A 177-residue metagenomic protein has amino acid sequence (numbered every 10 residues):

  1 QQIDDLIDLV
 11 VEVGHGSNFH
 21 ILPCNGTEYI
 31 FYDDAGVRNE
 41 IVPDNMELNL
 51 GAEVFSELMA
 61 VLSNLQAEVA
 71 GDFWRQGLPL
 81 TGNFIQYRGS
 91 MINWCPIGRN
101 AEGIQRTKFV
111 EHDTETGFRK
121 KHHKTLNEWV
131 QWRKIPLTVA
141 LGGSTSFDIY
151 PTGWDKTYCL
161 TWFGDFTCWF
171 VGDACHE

Functional and structural regions predicted by a protein language model:
Q1-N83: Active-site phosphate-binding/coordination module
I3-D4, K156-T157, E177: Short, well-ordered alpha-helical microsegments
V11-H15, T161, C168, C175-E177: Catalytic phosphate/metal-binding cores of nucleic-acid and nucleotide-processing enzymes, i.e., regions that mediate
L22, W169-V171: Hydrophobic/aromatic beta-strand patches that form the interior of the parallel beta-sheet core in alpha/beta enzyme
G26, G98-A101, C175: Short, glycine/serine-rich, charged loops/turns that create anion-binding and catalytic segments at active sites
E28, D155, A174: Gly/Ser/Thr-rich beta-alpha loop segments that engage phosphate groups in nucleotides
W74-W169: Conserved acidic, metal-coordinating active-site core of Asp-based, Mg2+-dependent phosphoryl-transfer enzymes
